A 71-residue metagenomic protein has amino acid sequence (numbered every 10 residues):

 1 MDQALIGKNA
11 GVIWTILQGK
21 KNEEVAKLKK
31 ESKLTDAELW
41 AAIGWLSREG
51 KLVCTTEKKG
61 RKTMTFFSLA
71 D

Functional and structural regions predicted by a protein language model:
M1, V12, K29-K30: Short, contiguous strand/loop micro-motifs
Q3-A10, E24, T56-D71: Short, cationic-aromatic polyanion-contact patches
A10-L17: Hydrophobic residues on short alpha-helical segments
I16, K33-L34: Residue-level marker of alpha-helix boundaries and capping positions
Q18, G44, R48: Residue-level detection of the helix-turn-helix DNA-binding "recognition helix"
G19-E31: Short acidic, hydrophobic short linear motifs in intrinsically disordered regions
L34-W45: Short amphipathic alpha-helical interaction segments
S47-E57: A short, conserved structural fragment
